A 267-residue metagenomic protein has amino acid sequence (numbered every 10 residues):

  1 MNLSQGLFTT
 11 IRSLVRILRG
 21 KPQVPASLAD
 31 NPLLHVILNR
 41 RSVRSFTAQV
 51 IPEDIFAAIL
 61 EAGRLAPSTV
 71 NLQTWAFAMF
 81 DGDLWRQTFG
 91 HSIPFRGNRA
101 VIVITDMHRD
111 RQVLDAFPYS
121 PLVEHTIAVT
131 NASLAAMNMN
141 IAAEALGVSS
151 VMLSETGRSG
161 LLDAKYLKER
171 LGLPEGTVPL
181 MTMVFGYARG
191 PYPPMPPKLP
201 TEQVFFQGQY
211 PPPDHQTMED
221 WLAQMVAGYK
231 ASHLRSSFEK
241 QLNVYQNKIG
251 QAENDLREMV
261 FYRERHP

Functional and structural regions predicted by a protein language model:
M1-P267: Acidic, surface-exposed loops and disordered segments
